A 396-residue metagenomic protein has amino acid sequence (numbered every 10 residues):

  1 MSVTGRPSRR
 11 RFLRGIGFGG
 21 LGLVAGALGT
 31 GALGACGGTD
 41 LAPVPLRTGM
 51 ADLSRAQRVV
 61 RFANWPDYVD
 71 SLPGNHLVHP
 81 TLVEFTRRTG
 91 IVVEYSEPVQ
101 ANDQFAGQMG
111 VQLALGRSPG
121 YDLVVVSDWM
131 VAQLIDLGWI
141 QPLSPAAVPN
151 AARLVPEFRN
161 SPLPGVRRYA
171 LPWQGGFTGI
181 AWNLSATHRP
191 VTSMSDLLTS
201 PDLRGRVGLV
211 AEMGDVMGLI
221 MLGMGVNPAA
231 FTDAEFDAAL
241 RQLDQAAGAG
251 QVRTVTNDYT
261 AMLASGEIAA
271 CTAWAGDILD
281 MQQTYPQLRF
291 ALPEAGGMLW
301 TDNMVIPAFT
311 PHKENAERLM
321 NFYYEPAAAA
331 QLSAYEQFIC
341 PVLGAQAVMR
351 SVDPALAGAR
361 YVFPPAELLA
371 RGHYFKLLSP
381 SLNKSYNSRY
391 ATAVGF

Functional and structural regions predicted by a protein language model:
M1-R11, V24-A35: N-terminal secretory signal peptides
G37-T39: Bacterial signal peptide processing site
V44-D128: Early extracytoplasmic/lumenal segment of secretory-pathway proteins
R117-V126, Q141-I180, R206: A structural signal for short loop-to-beta-strand junctions that line the ligand-binding cleft of periplasmic/secreted
M130, G208-E212, V216, I220 (+1 more regions): Ligand-binding pocket segment of bilobal, Venus flytrap-like solute-binding proteins
G179-A186, M221-G225, W300-K313, F322 (+1 more regions): A bilobed periplasmic-binding-protein/Venus flytrap-type ligand-binding module shared by bacterial periplasmic
P307-A370: Mature extracytoplasmic/periplasmic domains
A366-F396: Conserved C-terminal helix/tail region of periplasmic/extracytoplasmic solute-binding proteins
